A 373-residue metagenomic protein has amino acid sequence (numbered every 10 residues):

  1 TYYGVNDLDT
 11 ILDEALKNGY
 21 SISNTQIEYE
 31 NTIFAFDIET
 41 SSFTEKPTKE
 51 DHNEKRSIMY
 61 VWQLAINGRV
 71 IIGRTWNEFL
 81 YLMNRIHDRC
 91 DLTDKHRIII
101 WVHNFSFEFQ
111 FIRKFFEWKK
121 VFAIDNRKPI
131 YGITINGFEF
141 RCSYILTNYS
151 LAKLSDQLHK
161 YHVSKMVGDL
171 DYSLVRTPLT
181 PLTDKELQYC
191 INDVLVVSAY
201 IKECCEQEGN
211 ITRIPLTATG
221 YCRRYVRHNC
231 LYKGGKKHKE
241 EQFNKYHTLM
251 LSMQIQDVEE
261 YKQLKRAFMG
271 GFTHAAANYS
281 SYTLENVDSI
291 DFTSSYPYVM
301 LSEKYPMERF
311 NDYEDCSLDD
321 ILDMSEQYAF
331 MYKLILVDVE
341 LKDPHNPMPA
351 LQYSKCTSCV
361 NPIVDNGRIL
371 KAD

Functional and structural regions predicted by a protein language model:
T1-F34, I38: N-terminal accessory regions of nucleic-acid-interacting proteins
Q26-A35, T44-N104, F109-D373: Conserved acidic
S41: Conserved Rossmann-like nucleotide-cofactor binding loop
